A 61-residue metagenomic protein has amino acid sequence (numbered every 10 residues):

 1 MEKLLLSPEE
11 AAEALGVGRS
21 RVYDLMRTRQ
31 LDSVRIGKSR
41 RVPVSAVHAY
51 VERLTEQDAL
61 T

Functional and structural regions predicted by a protein language model:
M1-R21, R53: Polyanion-binding surface elements
K3-L4, L31, S39, R53 (+1 more regions): Intrinsic disorder/low-complexity segments enriched in polar/small residues
P8, R41-V42: Short amphipathic alpha-helical segments
L15-R41: Major-groove DNA-recognition helix of helix-turn-helix-type DNA-binding domains
S45-T61: A short, Lys/Arg-enriched interface patch at domain edges and termini
